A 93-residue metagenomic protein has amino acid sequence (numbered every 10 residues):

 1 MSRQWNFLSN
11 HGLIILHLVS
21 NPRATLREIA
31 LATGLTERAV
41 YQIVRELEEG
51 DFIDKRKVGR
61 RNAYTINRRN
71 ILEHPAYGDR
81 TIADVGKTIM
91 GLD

Functional and structural regions predicted by a protein language model:
R3-H11, T25, K57-G78: Short, cationic-aromatic polyanion-contact patches
G12-L16: Pre-recognition alpha-helix immediately N-terminal to the DNA-recognition helix within helix-turn-helix or winged-helix
H17-N21: Short amphipathic alpha-helical elements of helix-turn-helix/winged-helix folds
E28-L31, E48-E49: Alpha-helical residues within the helix-turn-helix
R38: Key DNA-contact positions within bacterial/archaeal DNA-binding proteins
V44-R45: Short, hydrophobic-biased segments on the C-terminal half of alpha helices that form "recognition helices"
E48-V58: A short, conserved structural fragment
I71-D93: Amphipathic alpha-helical dimerization/coiled-coil segments that flank or bridge DNA-binding/regulatory modules
